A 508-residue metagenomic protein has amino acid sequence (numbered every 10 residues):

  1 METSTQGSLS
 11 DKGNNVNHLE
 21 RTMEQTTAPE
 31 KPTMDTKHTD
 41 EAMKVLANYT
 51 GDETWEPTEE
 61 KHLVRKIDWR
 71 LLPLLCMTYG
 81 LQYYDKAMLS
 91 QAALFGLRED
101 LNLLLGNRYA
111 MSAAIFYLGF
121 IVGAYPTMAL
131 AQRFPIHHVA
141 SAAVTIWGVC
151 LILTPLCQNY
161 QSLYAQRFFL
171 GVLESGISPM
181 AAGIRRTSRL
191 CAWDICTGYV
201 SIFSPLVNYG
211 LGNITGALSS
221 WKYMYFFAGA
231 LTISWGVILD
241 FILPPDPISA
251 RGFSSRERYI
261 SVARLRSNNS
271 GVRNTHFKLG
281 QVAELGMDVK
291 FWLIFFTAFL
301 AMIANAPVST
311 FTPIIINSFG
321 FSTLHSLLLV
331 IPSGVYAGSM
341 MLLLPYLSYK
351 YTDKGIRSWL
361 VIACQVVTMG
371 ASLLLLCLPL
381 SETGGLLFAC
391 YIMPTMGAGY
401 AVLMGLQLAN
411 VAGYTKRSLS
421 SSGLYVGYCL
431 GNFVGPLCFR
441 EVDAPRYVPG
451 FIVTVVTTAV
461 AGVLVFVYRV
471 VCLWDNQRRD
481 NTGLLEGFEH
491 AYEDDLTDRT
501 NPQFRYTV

Functional and structural regions predicted by a protein language model:
M1-L81, F95, D240-G271, V335 (+1 more regions): Intracellular terminal tails of multi-pass secondary transporters
D85, L101-N102, P126, F134-P135 (+6 more regions): Helix-breaking motifs and short loop linkers at transmembrane-helix boundaries and internal kinks in secondary membrane
S90, G280-Y346, Y400, M404 (+1 more regions): Extracytoplasmic gate region of multi-pass secondary transporters
S90-V122: Extracellular/periplasmic helix-loop-helix junction of adjacent transmembrane segments in MFS-like secondary
I121-Q161: Conserved MFS/SLC helix-loop-helix module at the cytosolic interface between two early adjacent transmembrane helices
V122-P135, S339-I356: Helix-to-loop junctions at the C-terminal end of transmembrane segments in multipass secondary transporters
H138-I152, S358-L373: Structural signature of the two symmetry-related core transmembrane helices
R186-S220, F226-T232, S421-G435: Glycine-rich segments within core transmembrane alpha-helices of 12-TM secondary carriers
